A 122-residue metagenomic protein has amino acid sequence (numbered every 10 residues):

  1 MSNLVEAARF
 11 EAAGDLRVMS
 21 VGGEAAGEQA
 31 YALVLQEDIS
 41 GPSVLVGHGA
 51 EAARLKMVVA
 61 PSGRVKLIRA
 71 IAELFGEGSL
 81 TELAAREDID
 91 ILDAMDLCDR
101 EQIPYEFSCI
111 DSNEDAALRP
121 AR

Functional and structural regions predicted by a protein language model:
M1, R64, D96, R100: A contiguous, well-structured "functional interface" segment within a domain
M1-L33: Short, charged/polar N-terminal "headpieces" of proteins
S2, S20, S40-S43, S62 (+3 more regions): Generic serine detector
E6-A7, Q29, I71, L83 (+2 more regions): Residue-level detector of intrinsically disordered, flexible termini and proteolytic processing junctions
Q29-E82: Acidic, aromatic-enriched beta-alpha/helix-loop junctions
L83-R122: C-terminal charged interaction modules
